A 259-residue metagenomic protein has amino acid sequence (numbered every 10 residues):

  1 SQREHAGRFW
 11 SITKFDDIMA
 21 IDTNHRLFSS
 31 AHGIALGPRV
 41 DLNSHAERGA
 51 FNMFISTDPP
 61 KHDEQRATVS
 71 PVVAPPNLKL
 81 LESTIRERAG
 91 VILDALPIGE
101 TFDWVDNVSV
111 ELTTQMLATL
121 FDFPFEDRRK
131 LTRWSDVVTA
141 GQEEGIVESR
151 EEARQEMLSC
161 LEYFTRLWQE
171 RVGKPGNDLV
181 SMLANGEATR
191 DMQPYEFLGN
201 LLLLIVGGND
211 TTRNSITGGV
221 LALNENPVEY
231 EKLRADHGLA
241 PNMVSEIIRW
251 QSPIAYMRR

Functional and structural regions predicted by a protein language model:
S1-R259: Cytochrome P450
